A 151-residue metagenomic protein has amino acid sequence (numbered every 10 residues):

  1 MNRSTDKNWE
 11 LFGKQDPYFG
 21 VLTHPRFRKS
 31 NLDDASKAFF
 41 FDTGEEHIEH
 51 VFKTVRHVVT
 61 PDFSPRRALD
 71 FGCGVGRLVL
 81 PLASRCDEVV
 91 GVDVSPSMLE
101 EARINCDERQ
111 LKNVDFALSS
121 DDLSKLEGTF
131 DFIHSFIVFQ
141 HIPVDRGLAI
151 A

Functional and structural regions predicted by a protein language model:
M1-D34: N-terminal, positively charged/glycine-rich alpha-helical extensions of SAM-dependent methyltransferases
D42-P65: Conserved alpha-helix/loop element of class I SAM-dependent methyltransferases that forms part of the SAM/SAH-binding
S64-G72: Conserved class I S-adenosyl-L-methionine
R77-D121: Class I SAM-dependent methyltransferase SAM/SAH-binding core
L123-G128: Short conserved loop adjoining the S-adenosyl-L-methionine
H134: A conserved beta-strand element that flanks and buttresses the S-adenosyl-L-methionine
I137-V138: Short catalytic micro-motifs in class I SAM-dependent methyltransferases
I142-A151: A short, conserved alpha-helix within the catalytic core of class I
